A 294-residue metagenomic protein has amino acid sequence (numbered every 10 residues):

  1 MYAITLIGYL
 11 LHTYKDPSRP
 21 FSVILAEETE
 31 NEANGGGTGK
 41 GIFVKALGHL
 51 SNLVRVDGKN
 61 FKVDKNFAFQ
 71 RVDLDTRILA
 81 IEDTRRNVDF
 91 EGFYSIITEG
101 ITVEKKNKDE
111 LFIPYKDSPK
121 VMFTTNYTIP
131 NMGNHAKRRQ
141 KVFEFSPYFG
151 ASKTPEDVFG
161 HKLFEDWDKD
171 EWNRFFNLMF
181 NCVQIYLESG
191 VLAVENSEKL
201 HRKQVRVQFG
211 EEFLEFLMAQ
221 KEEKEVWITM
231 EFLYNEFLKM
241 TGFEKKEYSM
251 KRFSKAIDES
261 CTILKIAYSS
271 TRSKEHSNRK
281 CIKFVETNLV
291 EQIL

Functional and structural regions predicted by a protein language model:
M1-D75, K141-F143, M179, Q184 (+1 more regions): P-loop NTPase catalytic core of nucleic-acid-dependent motor ATPases
Y2-L6, P20, T38-A46, V88-G92 (+9 more regions): Generic recognition of stable, solvent-exposed alpha-helical segments in well-folded globular domains
R19, I24-L25, V72-D75, K141 (+4 more regions): Short acidic (Asp/Glu) and glycine-rich catalytic loops that position anionic groups and cofactors
V56, K169-E211: Phosphate-handling catalytic cores of nucleic-acid transaction enzymes
G58-F67, N87-F90, K106-L111, S118-P119 (+3 more regions): Positively charged interface segments
R71-D73, I97, V103, L111-K116: Catalytic core segments in nucleotide and nucleic-acid processing enzymes
D75-I78, D117-V121: Loop/turn-to-beta-strand initiation segments
T76-E99, P130-A136: Conserved AAA+/SF3 P-loop NTPase catalytic/coupling segment centered on the Walker-B
